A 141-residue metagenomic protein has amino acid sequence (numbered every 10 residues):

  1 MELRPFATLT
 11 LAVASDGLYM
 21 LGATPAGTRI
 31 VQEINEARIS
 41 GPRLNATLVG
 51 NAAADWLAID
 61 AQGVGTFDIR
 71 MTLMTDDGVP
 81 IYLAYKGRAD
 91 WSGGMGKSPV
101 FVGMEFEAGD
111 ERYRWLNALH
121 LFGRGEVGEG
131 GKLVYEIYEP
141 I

Functional and structural regions predicted by a protein language model:
M1-I141: Beta-strand-enriched cores of mature, soluble protein domains
